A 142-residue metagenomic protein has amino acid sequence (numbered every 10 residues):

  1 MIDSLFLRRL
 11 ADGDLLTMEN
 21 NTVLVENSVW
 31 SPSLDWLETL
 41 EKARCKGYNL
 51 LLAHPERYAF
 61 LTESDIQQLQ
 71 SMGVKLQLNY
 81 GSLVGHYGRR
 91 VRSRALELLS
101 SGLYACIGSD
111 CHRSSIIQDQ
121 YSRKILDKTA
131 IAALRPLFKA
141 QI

Functional and structural regions predicted by a protein language model:
M1-L76: Extended substrate/RNA-proximal surfaces in nucleic-acid metabolism proteins
P55, V74, R92, S101 (+1 more regions): Active-site-adjacent betaalpha module
P55-R57, G81, C111-H112: Active-site metal-binding loops of divalent metal-dependent hydrolases
L61-T62, G85-R89: Short, charged, surface-exposed secondary-structure boundary motifs
K75-G85: His/Asp/Glu-enriched short active-site or ligand-binding loop at hydrolase and phosphoryl-transfer sites
G88-E97: Short loop-to-alpha-helix "cap/lid" segments that border enzyme active sites across diverse enzyme classes
L103-D119: Short acidic/histidine-rich active-site segments
Y121-I142: Mid-to-C-terminal alpha-helical segments outside catalytic/metal-binding sites
